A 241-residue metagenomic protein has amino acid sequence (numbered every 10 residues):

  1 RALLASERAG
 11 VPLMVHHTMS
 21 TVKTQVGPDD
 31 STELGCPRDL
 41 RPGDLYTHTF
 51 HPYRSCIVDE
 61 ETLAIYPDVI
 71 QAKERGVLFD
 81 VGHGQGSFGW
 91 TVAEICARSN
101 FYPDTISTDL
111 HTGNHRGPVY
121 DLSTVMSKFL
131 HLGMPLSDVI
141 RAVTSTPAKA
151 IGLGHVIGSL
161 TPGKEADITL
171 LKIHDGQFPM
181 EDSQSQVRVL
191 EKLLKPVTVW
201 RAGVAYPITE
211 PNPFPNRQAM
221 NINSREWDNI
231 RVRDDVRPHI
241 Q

Functional and structural regions predicted by a protein language model:
R1, E7, T62-G86, V125-K128 (+2 more regions): P-loop/Walker A phosphate-binding loop and immediately adjacent motor/lid segment at beta-alpha junctions
R1-F79, S87-D104: Histidine/acidic residue-rich metal-binding segments in metalloenzymes
H51, G84, L110: Active-site metal-binding loops of divalent metal-dependent hydrolases
T91-D175: His/Asp/Glu-enriched, well-ordered alpha-helical/loop segment that forms or immediately abuts the divalent-metal
E165-A219: C-terminal cap of metal-dependent C-N hydrolases
T209-Q241: Intein/HINT protein-splicing elements and their conserved insertion hotspots or analogous self-processing inserts
